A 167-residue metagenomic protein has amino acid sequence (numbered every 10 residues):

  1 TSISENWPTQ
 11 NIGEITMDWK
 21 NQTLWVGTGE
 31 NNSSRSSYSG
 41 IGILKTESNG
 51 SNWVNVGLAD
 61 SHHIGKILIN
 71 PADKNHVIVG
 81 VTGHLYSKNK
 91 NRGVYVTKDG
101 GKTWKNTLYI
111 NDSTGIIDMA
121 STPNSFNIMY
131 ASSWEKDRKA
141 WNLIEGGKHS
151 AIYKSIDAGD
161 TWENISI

Functional and structural regions predicted by a protein language model:
T1-I167: Beta-propeller blade termini and top-face loops
